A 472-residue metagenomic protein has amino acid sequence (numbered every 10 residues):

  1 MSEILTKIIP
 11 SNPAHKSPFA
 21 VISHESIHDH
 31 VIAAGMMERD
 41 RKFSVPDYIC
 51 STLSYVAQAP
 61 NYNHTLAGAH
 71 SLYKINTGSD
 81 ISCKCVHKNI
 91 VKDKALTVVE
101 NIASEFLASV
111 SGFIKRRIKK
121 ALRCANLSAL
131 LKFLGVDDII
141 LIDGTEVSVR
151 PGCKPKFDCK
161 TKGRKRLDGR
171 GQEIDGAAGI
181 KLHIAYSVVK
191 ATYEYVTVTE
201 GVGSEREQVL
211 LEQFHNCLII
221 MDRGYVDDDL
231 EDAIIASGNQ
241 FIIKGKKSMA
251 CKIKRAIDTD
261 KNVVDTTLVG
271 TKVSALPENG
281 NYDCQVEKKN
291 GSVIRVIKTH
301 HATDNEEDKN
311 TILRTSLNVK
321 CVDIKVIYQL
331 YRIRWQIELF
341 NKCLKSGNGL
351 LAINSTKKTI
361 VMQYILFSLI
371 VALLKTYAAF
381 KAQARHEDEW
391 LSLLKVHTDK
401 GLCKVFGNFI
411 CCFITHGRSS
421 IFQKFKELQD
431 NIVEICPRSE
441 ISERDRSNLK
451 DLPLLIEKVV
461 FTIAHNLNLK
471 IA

Functional and structural regions predicted by a protein language model:
M1-L66, N101-I102, R117, A121 (+4 more regions): Single, function-defining residue in the core of a domain
N61-G78: DNA-recognition alpha helix
G78-L96: Major-groove recognition helix of helix-turn-helix-like DNA-binding domains
S82, L141-I142: Noncatalytic, basic helical substrate-engagement surface that gates or grips nucleic-acid strands
T97-R117: Short Lys/Arg-enriched helix C-cap and helix-to-coil transition segments that create basic nucleic-acid-contact patches
F113-R123, L127: Primarily marks folded extracellular/lumenal domains of secretory and cell-surface proteins
S128-F133: Short boundary motifs at domain starts and secondary-structure transition points
